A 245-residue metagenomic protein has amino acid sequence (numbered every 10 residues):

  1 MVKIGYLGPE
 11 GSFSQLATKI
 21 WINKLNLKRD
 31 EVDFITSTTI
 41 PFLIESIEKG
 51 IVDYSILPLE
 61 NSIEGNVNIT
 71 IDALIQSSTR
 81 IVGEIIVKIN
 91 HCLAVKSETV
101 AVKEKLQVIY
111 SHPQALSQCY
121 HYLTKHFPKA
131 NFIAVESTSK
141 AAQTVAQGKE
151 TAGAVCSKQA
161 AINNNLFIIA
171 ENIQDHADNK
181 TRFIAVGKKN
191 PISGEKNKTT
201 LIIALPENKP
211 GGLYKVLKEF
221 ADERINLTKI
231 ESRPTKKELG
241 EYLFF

Functional and structural regions predicted by a protein language model:
M1-F245: Domain-level signature for soluble enzymes in the chorismate/prephenate branch of the shikimate pathway
